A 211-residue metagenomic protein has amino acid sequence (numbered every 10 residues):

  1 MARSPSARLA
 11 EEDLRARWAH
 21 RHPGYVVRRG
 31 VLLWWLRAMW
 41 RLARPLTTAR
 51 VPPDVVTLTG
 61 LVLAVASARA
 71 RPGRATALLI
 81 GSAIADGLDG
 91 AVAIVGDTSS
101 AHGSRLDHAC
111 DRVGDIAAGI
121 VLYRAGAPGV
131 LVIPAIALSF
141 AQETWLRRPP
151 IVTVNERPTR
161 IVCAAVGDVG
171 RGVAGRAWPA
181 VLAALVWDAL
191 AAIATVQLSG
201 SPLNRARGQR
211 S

Functional and structural regions predicted by a protein language model:
M1-A43, H108-S211: A feature for the membrane-embedded catalytic helix bundles of lipid/isoprenoid biosynthetic enzymes
R41-T48, P52: Cytosolic juxtamembrane amphipathic/interface segments immediately preceding and feeding into a transmembrane helix
T48, V95, G172-V173: Alpha-helical structural context
A49-R50, S67-A70, R124, G170: Helix-loop junctions at the membrane-solvent interface of multi-pass transporters, primarily the C-terminal
P53-H102, V130-A135, R176-A191: Membrane-embedded alpha-helical segments that form the functional core of polytopic membrane enzymes, especially those
G87-I116, I120-Y123: Alpha-helical transmembrane segments with an aromatic anchor "belt"
